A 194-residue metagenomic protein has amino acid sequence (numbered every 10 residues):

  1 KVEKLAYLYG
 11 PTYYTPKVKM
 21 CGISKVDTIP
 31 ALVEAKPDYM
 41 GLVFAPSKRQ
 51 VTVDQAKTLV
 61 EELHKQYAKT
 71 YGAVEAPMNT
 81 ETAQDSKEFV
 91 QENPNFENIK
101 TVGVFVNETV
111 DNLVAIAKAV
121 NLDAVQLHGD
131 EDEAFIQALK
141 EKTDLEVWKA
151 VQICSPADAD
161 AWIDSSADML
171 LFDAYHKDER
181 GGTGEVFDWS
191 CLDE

Functional and structural regions predicted by a protein language model:
K1-E194: Conserved N-terminal beta1-alpha1 strand-loop-helix module at the mouth
